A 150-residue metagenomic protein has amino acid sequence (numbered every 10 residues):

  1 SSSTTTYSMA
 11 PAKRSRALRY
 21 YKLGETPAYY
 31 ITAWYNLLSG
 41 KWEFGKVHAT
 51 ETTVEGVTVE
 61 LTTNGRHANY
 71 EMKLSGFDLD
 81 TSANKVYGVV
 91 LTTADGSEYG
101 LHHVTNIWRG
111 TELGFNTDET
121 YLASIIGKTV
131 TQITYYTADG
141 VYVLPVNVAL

Functional and structural regions predicted by a protein language model:
S1, W34-L37, E98-T111, N147-A149: Solvent-exposed serine/threonine-rich low-complexity stretches and specific carbohydrate-binding patches
T5, L101-T129: Short, solvent-exposed, Trp/other aromatic-anchored flexible loops in extracytoplasmic proteins
K13-Y21, V89, G127-A138: Short, aromatic- and glycine-rich surface loops/edge beta-strands on solvent-exposed regions
Y21, D78-G100, Y135: Extended low-complexity, serine/threonine- and proline-enriched intrinsically disordered segments
T26-Y30, G96-H102, Y142-L144: Surface-exposed loop/edge segments in extracytoplasmic proteins
Y30-W34, W42-K46, A68, V89-T93 (+2 more regions): Short linear proline/tyrosine/threonine-rich motifs used for host-factor recruitment and membrane trafficking/assembly
W34-R66: Short, compositionally biased P/S/T/A/G/V-rich stretches that sit at domain boundaries
V54-G88: Short, surface-exposed binding/anchoring microloops in extracellular/periplasmic proteins
